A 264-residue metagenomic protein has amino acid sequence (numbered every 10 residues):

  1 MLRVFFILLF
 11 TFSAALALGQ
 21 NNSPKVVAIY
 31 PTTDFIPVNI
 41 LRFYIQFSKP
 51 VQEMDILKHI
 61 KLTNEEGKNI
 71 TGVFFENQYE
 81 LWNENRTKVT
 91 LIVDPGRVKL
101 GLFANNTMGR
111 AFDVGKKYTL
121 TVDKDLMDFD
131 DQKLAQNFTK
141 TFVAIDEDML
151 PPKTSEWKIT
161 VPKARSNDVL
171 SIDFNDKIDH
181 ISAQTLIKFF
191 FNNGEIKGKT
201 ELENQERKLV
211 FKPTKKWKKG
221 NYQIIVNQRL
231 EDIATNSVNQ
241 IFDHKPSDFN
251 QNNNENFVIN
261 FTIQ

Functional and structural regions predicted by a protein language model:
V4-S13: Sec-dependent N-terminal signal peptides
A15-G19: Sec/Tat signal peptide C-region and signal peptidase I cleavage site
Q20-Q264: Acidic, low-complexity Ser/Thr/Gly/Pro-rich repeat segments typical of extracellular/periplasmic and surface-exposed
